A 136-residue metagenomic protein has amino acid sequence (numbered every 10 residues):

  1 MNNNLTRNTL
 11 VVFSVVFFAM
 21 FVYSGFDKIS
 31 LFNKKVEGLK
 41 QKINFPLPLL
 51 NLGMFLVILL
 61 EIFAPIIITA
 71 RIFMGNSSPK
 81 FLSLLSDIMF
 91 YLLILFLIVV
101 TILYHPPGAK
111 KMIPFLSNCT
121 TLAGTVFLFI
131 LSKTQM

Functional and structural regions predicted by a protein language model:
M1-L31, P48-M136: Extended, low-polarity transmembrane helix blocks
S30-P48: Membrane-interface interhelical connector segments
